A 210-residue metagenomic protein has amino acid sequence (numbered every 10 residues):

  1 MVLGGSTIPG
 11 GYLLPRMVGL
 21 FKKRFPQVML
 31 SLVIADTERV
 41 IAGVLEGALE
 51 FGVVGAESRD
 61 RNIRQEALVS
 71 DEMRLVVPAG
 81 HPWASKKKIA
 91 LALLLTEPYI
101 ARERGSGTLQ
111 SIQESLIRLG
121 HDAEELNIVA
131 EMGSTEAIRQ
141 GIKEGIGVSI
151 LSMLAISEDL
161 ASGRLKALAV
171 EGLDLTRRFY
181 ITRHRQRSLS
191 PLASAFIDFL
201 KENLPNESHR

Functional and structural regions predicted by a protein language model:
M1-G4, G52, V76, I100 (+2 more regions): Short, well-ordered beta-strand segments
M1-R61, E125: Central regulatory/effector-binding core of bacterial HTH transcription factors
P9, L13, G52, K166-R210: A late-sequence structural motif
D36-I41, L45-L49, V54-G55, Q113 (+1 more regions): Hydrophobic hinge/microswitch elements
I41-A42, E66, A92, R139-Q140 (+1 more regions): Alpha-helical segments flanking ligand/cofactor-binding loops in enzyme cores
N62-I100, R104: Flexible hinge/capping segments at coil-to-helix
R64-R74, N127, I156, L160-L175: Short beta-strand->loop
W83, Y99-G120, L189-A193, I197 (+1 more regions): Secondary-structure junction motif
